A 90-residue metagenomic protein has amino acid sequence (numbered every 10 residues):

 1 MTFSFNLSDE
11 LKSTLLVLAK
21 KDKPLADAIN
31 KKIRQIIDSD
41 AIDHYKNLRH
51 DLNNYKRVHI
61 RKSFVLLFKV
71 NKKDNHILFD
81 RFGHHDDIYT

Functional and structural regions predicted by a protein language model:
T2-S4, L16-A26, I42, I60-T90: Enriched for short, Lys/Arg-rich terminal
L7-L11: Basic, amphipathic "hinge/linker" alpha-helix immediately C-terminal to the N-terminal HTH DNA-binding motif
K12, R49, Y89: Nucleotide phosphate-binding site architecture
K20, N30, I37-D38: Alpha-helix boundary recognition
R34-V58: A short, surface-exposed loop/turn module that caps and links secondary-structure elements
